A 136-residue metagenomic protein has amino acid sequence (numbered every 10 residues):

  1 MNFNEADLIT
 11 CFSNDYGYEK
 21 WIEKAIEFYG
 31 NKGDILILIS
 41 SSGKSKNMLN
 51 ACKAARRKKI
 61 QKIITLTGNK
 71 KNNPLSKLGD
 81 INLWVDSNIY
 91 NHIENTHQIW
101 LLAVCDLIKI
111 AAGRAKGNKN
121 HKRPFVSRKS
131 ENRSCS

Functional and structural regions predicted by a protein language model:
M1-G117, H121, E131: Glycine-rich phosphate-binding loops that contact phosphosugars or nucleotide phosphates
S127-S134: N-terminal low-complexity segments that are often proline-rich with Ser/Thr-Pro
